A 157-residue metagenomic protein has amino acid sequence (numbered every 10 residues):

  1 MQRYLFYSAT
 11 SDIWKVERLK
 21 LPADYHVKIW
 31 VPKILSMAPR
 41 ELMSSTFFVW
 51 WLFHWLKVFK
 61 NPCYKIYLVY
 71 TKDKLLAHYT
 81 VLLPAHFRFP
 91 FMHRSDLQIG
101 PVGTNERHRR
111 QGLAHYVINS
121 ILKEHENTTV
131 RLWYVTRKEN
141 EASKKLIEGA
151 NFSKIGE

Functional and structural regions predicted by a protein language model:
M1-L52: Acyl-donor-binding surface of acyltransferase catalytic domains
Y4-Y7, S153-E157: Conserved catalytic-core motifs of GNAT/GCN5-like acyltransferases
S45-V102: A conserved beta-strand-loop-helix scaffold within acyl/acetyltransferase catalytic domains
P101-T104, R110-E124, K145, G149: Conserved acetyl-CoA-binding loop-helix of GNAT-fold acetyltransferases
N105, R137: Residue-level recognition of the GNAT/N-acetyltransferase active site
H125-T136: Conserved GNAT acetyl-CoA-binding A-motif
K138-G156: Conserved active-site alpha-helix within GNAT-family acetyltransferase domains
